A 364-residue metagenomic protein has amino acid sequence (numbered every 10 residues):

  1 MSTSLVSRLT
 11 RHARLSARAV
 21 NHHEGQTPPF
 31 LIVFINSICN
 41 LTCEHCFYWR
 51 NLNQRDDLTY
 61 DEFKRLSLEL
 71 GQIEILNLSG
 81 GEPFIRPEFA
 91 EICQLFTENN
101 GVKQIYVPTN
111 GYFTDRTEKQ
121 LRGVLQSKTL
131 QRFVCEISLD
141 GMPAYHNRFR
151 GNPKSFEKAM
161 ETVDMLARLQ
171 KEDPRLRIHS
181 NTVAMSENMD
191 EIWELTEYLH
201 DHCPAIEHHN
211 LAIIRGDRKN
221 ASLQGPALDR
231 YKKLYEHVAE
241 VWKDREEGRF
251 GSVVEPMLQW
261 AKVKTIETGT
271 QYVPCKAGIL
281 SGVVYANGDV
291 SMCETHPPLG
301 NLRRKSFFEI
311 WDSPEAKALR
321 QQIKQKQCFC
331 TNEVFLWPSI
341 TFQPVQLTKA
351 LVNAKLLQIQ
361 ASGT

Functional and structural regions predicted by a protein language model:
M1-S4, K128-S291, T295-N301, K305 (+1 more regions): Radical SAM enzyme [4Fe-4S]-AdoMet core and its adjacent flexible, acidic and glycine-rich loops/tails across
S2-R132, Q343, T364: Conserved alpha-helical substructure of the radical SAM core
E24-F34, M257-K264, W311-Q321: Short, intrinsically disordered, charge-biased short linear motifs at domain edges
Q26, T270, D289-T364: Flexible mid-to-C-terminal extensions adjoining Fe-S/redox cofactors in radical SAM and related proteins
P29, E74, G278, C293 (+1 more regions): Exposed loop/turn and edge beta-strand positions of beta-sandwich/beta-sheet ligand-binding modules
I32, N36-C39, T268, A286 (+1 more regions): Residue-level signal for mature regions of secreted extracellular proteins and peptides
I38, T42, Q271-P274, N287 (+1 more regions): The −1 position to Zn-ligating cysteines in a subset of zinc-ribbon hairpins
H45, W49-L52, S281, L299 (+1 more regions): Secreted/processed peptides and extracellular or luminal domains of membrane proteins
